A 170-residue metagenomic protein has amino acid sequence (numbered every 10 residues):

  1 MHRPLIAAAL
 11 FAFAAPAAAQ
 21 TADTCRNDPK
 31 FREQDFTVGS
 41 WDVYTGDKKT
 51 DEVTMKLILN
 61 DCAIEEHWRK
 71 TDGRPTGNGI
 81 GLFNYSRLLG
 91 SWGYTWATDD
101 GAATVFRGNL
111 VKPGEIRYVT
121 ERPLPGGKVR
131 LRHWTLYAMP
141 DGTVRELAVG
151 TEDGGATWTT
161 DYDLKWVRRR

Functional and structural regions predicted by a protein language model:
M1-I6: Bacterial N-terminal signal peptides that target proteins for export
A14-P16: N-terminal signal peptide c-region/cleavage motif recognized by signal peptidases
Q20-R170: Hydrophobic small-molecule pocket/channel-lining residues, especially in calycin-type beta-barrels
